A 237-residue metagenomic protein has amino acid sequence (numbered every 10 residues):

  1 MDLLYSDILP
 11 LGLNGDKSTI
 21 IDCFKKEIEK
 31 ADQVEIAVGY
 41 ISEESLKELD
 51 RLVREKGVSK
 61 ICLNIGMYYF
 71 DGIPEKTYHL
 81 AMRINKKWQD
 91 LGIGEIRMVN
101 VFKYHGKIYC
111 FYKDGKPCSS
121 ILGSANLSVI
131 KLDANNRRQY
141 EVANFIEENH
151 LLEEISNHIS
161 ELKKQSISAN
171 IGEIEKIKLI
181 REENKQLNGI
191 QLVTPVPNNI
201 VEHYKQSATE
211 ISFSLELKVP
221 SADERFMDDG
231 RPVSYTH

Functional and structural regions predicted by a protein language model:
M1-E35, G39-H237: PLD/PLD-like phosphodiesterase catalytic module centered on the HKD motif
